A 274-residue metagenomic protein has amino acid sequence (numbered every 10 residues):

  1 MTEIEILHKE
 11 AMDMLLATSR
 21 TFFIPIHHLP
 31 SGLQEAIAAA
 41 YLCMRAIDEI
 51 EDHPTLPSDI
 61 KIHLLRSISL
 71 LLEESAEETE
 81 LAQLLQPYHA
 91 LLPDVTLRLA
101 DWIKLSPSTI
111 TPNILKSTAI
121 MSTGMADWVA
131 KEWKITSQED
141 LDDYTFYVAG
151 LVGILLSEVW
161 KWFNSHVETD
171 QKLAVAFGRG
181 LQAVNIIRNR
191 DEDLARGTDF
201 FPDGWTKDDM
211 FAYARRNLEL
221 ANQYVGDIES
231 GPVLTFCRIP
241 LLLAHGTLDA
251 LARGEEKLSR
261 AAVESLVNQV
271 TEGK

Functional and structural regions predicted by a protein language model:
M1-L181, I187-K274: Catalytic cores of Mg2+-dependent Asp-rich isoprenoid enzymes
